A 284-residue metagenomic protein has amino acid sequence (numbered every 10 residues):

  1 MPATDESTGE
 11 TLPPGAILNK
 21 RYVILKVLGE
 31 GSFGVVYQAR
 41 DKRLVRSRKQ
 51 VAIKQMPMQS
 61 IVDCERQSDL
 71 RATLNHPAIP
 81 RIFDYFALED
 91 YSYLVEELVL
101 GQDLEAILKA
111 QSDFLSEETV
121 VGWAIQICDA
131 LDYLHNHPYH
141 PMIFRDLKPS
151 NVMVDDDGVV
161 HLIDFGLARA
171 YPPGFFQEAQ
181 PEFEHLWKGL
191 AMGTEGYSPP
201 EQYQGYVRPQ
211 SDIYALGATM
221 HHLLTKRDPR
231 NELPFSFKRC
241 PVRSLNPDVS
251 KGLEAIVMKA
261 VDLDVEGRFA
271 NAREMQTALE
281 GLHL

Functional and structural regions predicted by a protein language model:
P57-T73: AlphaC helix of the eukaryotic protein kinase fold
Y85: Activation-segment/catalytic-loop signature of the eukaryotic protein kinase fold
E89-D103, I107: Conserved short submotifs of the Hanks-type protein kinase catalytic core that shape the nucleotide-binding pocket
D129-M142: Protein kinase catalytic-loop region centered on the HRD/HxD motif
A179-E201: Conserved activation segment of eukaryotic-like protein kinases, specifically the C-terminal portion of the activation
G196-L284: C-terminal lobe helix-coil module of Hanks-type protein kinase domains
